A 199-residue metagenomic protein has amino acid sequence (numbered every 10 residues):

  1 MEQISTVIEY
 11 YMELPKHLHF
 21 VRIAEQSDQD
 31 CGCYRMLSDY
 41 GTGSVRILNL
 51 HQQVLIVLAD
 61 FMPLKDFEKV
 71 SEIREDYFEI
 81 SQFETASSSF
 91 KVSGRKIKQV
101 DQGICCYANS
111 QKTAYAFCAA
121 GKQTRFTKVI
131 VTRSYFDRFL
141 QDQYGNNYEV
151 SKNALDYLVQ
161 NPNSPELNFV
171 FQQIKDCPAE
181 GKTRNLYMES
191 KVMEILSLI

Functional and structural regions predicted by a protein language model:
M1-D30, M36: Short Lys/Arg-enriched alpha/beta "domain-start" segment
E2, I47, L158-P162: A general boundary/transition motif marking the beginning of the first structured unit of a protein
Q3-L14, L55, D76, T132 (+2 more regions): Alpha-helical structural motif
S5, M12, K65-F67, A86-S88 (+1 more regions): Residues that cap or initiate secondary-structure elements
L14, L18, L37, L48-L50 (+7 more regions): Generic detector of leucine side chains in alpha-helical contexts
L14-R22, Y40, V70, Y135 (+1 more regions): Bulky hydrophobic/aromatic packing residues
R22-R125: N-terminal functional module of multi-domain proteins
F90-I199: Alpha-helical bundle regulatory/interaction domains
